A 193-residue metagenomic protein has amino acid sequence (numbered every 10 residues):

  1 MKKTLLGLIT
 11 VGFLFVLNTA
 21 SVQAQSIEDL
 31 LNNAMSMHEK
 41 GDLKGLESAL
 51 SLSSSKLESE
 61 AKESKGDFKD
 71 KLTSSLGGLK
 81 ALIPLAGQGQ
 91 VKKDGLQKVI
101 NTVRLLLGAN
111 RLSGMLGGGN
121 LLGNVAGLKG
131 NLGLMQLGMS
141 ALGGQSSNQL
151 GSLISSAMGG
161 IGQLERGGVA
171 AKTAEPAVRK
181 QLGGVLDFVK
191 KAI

Functional and structural regions predicted by a protein language model:
M1-A49: Hydrophobic membrane-targeting and insertion signals
D42-I193: Mature extracellular/secreted ectodomains of secretory-pathway proteins
